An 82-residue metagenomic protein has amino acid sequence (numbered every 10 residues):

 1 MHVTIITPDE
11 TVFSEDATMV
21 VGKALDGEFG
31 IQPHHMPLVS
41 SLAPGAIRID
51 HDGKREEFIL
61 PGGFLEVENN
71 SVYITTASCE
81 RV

Functional and structural regions predicted by a protein language model:
H2-V82: Compact, glycine-rich, soluble single-domain proteins
